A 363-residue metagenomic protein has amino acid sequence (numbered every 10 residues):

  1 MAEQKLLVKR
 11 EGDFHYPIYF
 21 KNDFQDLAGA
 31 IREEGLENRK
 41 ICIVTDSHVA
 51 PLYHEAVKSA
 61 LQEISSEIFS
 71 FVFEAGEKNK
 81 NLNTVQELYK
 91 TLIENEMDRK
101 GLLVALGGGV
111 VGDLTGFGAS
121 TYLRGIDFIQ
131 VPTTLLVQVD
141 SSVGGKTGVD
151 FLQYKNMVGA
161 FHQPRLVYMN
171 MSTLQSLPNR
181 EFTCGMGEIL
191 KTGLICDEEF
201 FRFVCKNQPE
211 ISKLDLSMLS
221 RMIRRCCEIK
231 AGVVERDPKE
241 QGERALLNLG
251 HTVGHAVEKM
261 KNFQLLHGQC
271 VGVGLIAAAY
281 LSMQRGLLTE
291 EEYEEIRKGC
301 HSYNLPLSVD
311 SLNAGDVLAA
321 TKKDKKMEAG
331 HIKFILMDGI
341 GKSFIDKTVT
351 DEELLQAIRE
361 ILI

Functional and structural regions predicted by a protein language model:
M1-L102: ATP/NTP phosphate-donor binding region
A2-L6, G187-I189, L287-I363: C-terminal charged capping/lid subdomain of soluble metabolic enzymes
Y89-L106, T115-Q130: Non-catalytic interfacial helical region
E96-D98, T121-Y122, D150-F151, V158-H162 (+3 more regions): Solvent-exposed alpha-helices and their adjacent loops that cap or buttress functional pockets in soluble metabolic
V110-F117, Q138-V139, A256: Short glycine/serine/threonine-rich phosphate/pyrophosphate-binding segments that cradle anionic phosphate groups
F117-E210: A glycine/threonine-rich phosphate-anchoring loop and its flanking beta-alpha core in nucleotide/phosphate-binding
R202, N207-G315: Active-site segments that bind and position negatively charged phosphate/pyrophosphate groups
